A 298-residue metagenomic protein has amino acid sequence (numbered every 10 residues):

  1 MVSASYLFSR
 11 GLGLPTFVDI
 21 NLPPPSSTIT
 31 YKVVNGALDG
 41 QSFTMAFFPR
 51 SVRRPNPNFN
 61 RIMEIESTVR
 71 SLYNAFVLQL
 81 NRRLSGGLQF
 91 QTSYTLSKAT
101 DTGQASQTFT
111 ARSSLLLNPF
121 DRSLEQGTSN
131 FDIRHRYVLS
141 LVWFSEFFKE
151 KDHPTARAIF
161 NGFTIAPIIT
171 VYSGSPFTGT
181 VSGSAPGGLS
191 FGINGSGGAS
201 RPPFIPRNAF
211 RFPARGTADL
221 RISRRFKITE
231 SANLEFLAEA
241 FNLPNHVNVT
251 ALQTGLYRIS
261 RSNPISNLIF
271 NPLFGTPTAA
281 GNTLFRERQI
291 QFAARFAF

Functional and structural regions predicted by a protein language model:
M1-F298: Short, solvent-exposed micro-motifs at the edges of structured domains
